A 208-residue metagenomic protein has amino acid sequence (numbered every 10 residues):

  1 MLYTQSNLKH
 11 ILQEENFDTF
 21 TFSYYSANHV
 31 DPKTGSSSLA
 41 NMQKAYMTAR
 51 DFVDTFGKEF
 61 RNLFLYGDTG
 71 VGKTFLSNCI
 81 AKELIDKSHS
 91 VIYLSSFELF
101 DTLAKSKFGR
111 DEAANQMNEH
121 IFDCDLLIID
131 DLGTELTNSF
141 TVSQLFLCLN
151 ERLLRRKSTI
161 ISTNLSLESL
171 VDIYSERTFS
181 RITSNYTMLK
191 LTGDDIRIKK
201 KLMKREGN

Functional and structural regions predicted by a protein language model:
M1-T48: Charged, amphipathic alpha-helical linker segments immediately N-terminal to NTP-binding catalytic cores
F20, S77, S95, D130 (+3 more regions): Conserved RecA-like P-loop NTPase ATPase core
H29-Y46, F60-Y66, I85-D123: Short glycine-rich substrate-engagement loop in P-loop NTPases that contacts/grips substrate
D51-T55, T102-L127, V142-E151: Conserved alpha-helical scaffold flanking the Walker A/P-loop in AAA+ ATPase domains
F56-K58, L84-D86, E119-F122, N150-R155 (+1 more regions): Conserved catalytic network of the ASCE P-loop NTPase/AAA+ motor domain
E59-S77: Walker A/P-loop nucleotide-binding motif
F75-S88: P-loop NTPase Walker A phosphate-binding motif
D101-T102, S106, T134-N208: Replace "adjacent to P-loop NTPase cores in ATP/GTP-dependent enzymes" with "adjacent to NTP-binding cores
